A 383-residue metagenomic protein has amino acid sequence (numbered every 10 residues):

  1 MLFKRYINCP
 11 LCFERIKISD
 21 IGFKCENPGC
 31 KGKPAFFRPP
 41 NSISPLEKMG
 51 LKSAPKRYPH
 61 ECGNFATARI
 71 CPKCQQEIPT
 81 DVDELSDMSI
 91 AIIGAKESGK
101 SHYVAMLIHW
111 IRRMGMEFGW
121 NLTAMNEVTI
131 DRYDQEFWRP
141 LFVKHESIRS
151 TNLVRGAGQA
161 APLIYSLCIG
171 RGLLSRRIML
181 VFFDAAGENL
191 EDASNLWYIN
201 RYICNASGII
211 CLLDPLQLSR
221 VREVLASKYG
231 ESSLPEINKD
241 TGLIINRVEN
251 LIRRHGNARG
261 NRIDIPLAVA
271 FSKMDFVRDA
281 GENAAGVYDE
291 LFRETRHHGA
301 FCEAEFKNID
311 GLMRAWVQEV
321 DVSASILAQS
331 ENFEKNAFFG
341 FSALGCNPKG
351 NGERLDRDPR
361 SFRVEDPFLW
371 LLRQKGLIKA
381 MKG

Functional and structural regions predicted by a protein language model:
M1-L85: Long, basic/Gly/Ser/Thr-rich N-terminal segments that mediate initial subcellular attachment or targeting
V82-D83, I111-N152: Flexible phosphate/Mg2+-sensing switch loops adjacent to catalytic phosphate-binding sites
I90-I92: Hydrophobic anchor at the beta1->P-loop junction of P-loop NTPases
A95: P-loop (Walker A) phosphate-binding loop of NTP-binding proteins
S98-K100: Conserved glycine(s) of the Walker
Y103-R113: A conserved segment at the C-terminal end of the G1
A157-I209, L216-V224: Switch II of P-loop NTPase G domains
R201, S207-G383: Conserved GTP-binding G-domain of TRAFAC-class P-loop NTPases and closely related GTPase folds
